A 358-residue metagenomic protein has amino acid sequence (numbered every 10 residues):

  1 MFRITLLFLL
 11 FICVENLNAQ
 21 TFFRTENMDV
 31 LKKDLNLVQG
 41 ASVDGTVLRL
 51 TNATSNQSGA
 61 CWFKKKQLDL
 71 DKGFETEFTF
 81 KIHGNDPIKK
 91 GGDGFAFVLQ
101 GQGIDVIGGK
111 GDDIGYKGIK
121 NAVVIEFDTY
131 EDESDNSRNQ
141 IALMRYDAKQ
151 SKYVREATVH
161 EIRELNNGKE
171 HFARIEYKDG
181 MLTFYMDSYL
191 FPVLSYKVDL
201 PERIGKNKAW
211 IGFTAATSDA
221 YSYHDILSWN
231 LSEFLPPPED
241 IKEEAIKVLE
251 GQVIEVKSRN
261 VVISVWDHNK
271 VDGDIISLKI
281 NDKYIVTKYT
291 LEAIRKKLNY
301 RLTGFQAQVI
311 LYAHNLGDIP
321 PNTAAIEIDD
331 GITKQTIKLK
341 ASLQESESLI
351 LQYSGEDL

Functional and structural regions predicted by a protein language model:
M1-F22: Bacterial Sec-dependent N-terminal signal peptides
F2, L10-I12, A157-H160, Y196 (+3 more regions): Residue-level marker of intrinsically disordered, low-complexity segments enriched for small/polar residues
F8-L9, K90, V271: Hydrophobic alpha-helical segments and their boundary regions
Q20-I241: Polar, low-complexity loop segments and adjacent catalytic/binding residues used for recognizing and processing sugar
P238-L358: Terminal leader/tail segments of proteins
